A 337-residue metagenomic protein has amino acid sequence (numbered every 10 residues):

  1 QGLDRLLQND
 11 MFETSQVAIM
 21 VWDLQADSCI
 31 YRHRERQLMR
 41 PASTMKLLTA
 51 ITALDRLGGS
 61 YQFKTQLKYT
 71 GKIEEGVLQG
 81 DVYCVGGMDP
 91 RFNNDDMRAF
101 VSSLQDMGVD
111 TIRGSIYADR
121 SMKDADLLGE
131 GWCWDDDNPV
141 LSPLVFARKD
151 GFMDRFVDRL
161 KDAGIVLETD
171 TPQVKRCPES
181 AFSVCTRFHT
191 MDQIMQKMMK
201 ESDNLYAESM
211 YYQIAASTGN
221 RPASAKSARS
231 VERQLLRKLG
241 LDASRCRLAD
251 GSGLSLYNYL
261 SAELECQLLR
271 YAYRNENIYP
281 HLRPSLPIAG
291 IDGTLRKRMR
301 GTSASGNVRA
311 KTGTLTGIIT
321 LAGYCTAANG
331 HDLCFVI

Functional and structural regions predicted by a protein language model:
Q1-Q25, C29-L38, S102-G108: Beta-lactamase-like hydrolase cores
T14-Q16, R34-R36, A42-M45, S60-Q62 (+7 more regions): Extracytoplasmic
A18-W22, I30-R32, D81-V85, S115-D119 (+4 more regions): Soluble periplasmic/extracytoplasmic beta-strand elements of cell-envelope proteins
D27, P41-G59, I116, R155-L160 (+2 more regions): Active-site SXXK
D55-T70, E168-Q173, Y279-R283: Short, well-structured active-site flanking segments
Q62-D124, W132-F146: Active-site-adjacent, His/Asp/Glu-enriched structural segments that form or flank metal-binding and acid/base networks
K149-R283: A small/polar active-site loop signature that marks catalytic segments
R247-I337: C-terminal soluble interaction/assembly domains
